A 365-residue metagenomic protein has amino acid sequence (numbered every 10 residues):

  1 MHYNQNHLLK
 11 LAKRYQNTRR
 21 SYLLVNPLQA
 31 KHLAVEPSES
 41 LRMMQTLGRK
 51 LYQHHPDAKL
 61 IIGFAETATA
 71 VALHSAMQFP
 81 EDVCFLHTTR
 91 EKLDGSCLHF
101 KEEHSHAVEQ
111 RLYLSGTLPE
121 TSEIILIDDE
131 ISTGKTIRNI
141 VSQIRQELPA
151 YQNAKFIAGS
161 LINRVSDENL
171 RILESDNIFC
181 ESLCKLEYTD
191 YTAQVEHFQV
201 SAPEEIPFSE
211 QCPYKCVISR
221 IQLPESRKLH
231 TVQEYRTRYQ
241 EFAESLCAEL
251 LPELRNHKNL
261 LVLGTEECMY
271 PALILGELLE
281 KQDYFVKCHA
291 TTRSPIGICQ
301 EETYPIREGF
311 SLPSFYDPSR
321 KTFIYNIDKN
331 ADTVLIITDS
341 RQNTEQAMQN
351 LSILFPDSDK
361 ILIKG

Functional and structural regions predicted by a protein language model:
M1-G365: PRPP-associated nucleotide enzymes
